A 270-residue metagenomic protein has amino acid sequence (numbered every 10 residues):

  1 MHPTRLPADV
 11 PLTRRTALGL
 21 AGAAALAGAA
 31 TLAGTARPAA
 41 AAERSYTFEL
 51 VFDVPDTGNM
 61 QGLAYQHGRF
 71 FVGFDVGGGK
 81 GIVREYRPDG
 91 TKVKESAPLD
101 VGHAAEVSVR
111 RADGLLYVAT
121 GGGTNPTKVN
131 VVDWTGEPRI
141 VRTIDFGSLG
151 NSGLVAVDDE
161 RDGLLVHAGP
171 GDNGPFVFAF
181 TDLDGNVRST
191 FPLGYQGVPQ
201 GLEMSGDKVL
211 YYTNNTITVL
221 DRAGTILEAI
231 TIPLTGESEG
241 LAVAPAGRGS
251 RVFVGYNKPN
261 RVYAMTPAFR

Functional and structural regions predicted by a protein language model:
M1-L12, G22-A30, A39-A40: N-terminal secretory signal peptides
A42-D56: A short helix->beta-strand "capping" segment at the edge of beta-propeller domains
F52-D56, S96-D100, I144-L149, F191-Y195 (+1 more regions): Surface loop/turn motifs at the tips and blade-to-blade linkers of beta-strand repeat domains
F52-D75: Beta-strand-rich domains and repeat architectures in extracellular enzymes and scaffolds, especially beta-propellers
T57-G62, V101-S108, S148-D158, Q196-E203 (+1 more regions): Repeated scaffold domains used in trafficking and secretory/extracellular systems, primarily beta-propellers
Y65-H67, R110-D113, D159-R161, M204-G206 (+1 more regions): Residue-level detector of Asp-centered blade-edge/turn motifs that repeat once per structural unit in beta-propeller
G79-R84, T124-V131, N173-A179, T218 (+1 more regions): Structural motif
T91-L116, T120: Blade-loop segments of beta-propeller domains
